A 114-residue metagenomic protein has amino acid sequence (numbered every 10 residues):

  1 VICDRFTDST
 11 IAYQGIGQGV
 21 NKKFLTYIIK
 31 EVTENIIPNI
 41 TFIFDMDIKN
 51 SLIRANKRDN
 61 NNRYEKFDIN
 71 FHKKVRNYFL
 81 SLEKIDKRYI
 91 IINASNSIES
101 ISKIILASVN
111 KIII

Functional and structural regions predicted by a protein language model:
R5: Walker B catalytic acidic pair
D8-N77: A glycine- and Lys/Arg-enriched "phosphate-lid" helix/loop adjacent to the NTP-binding pocket of small-molecule kinases
K49-I114: NTP-dependent small-molecule kinase module
